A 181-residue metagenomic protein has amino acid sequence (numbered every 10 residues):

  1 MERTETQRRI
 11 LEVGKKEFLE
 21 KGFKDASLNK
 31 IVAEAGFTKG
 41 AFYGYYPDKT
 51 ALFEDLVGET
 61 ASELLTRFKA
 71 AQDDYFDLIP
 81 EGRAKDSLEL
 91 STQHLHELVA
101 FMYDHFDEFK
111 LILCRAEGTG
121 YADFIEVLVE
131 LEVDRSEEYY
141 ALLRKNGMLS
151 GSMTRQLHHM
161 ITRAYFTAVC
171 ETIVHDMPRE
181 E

Functional and structural regions predicted by a protein language model:
M1-R3: N-terminal intrinsically disordered/low-complexity leader segments
R9-K16, E20, K30, E34 (+5 more regions): Alpha-helical structural segments
S27-L28, D48: Residues that mark the N-terminal boundary/hinge immediately upstream of a DNA-recognition element
G36-Y46: Short hydrophobic/aromatic patch on the recognition helix
F76, P80, L90, H96-T119: Amphipathic alpha-helical segments used for helix-helix packing
E97-D104, G118-K145, Q156-R163: Amphipathic alpha-helical packing segments from all-alpha helical-bundle domains
Y139-E181: Hydrophobic/aromatic-rich alpha-helical bundle segments in the mid-to-C-terminal region
